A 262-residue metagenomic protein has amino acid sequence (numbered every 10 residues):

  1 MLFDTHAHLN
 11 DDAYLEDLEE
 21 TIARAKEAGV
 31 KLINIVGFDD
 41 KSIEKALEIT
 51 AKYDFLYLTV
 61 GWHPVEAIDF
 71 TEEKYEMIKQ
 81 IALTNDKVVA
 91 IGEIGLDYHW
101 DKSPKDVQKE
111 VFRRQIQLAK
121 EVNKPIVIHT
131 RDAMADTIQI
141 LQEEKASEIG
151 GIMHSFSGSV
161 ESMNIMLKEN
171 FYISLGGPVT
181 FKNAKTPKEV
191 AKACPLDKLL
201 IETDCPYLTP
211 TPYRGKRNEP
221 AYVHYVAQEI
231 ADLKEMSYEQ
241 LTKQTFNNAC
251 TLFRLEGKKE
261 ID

Functional and structural regions predicted by a protein language model:
M1-D262: Mid-domain alpha/beta scaffold segments of enzyme catalytic cores
